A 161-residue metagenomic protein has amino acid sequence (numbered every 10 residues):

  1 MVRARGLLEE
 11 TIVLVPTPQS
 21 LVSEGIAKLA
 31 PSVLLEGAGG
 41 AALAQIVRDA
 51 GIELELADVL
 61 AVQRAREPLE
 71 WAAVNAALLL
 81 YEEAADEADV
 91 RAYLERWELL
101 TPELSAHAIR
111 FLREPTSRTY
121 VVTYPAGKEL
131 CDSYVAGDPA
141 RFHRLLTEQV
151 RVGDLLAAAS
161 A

Functional and structural regions predicted by a protein language model:
M1-S23: Post-HEXXH active-site segment of zinc metalloproteases
V2-R5, G37-A41, G137-A140: Surface-exposed helix-capping loop/turn segments at secondary-structure junctions
V15-V22, A61-P68, P115-T123, T147: Secondary-structure capping and boundary motifs in well-ordered enzyme cores
E24, L29-L112: Long, amphipathic alpha-helical stalk/connector segments used for oligomerization, subunit docking, or mechanical
A88-A161: C-terminal, non-catalytic "cap/extension" segments appended to globular domains
